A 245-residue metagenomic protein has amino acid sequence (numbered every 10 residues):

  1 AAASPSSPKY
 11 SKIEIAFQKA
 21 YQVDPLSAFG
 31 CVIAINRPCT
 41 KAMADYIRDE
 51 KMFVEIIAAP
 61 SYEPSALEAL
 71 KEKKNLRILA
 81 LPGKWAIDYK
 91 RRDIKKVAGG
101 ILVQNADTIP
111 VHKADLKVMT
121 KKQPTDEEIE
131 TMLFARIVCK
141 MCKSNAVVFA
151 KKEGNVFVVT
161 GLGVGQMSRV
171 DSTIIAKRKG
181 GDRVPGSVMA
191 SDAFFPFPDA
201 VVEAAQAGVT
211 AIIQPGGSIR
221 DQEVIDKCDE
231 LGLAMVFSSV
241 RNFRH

Functional and structural regions predicted by a protein language model:
A1-H245: ATP-dependent carboxylate/acyl-activation modules
